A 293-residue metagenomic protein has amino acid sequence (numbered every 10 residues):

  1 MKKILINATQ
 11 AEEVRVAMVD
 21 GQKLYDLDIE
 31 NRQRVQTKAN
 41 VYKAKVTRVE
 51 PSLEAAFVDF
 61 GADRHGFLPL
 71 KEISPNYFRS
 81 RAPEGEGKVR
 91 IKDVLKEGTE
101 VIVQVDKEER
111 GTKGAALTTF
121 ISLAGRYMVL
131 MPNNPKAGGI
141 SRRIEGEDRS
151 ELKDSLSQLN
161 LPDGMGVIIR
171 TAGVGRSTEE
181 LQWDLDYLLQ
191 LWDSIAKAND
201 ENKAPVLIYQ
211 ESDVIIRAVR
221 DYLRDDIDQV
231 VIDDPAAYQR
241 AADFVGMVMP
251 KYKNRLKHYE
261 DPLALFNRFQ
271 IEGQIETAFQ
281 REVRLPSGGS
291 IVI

Functional and structural regions predicted by a protein language model:
M1-I293: DE-rich acidic low-complexity regions and acidic surface loops
